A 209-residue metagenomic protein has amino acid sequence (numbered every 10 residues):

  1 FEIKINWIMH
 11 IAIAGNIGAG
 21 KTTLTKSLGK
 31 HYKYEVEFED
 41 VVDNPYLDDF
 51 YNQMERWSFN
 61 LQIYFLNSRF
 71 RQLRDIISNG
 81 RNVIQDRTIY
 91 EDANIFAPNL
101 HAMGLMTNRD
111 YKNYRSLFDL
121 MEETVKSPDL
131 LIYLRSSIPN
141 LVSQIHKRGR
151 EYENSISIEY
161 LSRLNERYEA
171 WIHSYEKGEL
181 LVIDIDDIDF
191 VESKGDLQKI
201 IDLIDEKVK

Functional and structural regions predicted by a protein language model:
I13: Hydrophobic anchor at the beta1->P-loop junction of P-loop NTPases
N16: P-loop (Walker A) phosphate-binding loop of NTP-binding proteins
K21: Conserved lysine of the Walker
L24-T25: Post-Walker A alpha-helix
K30-S68: Conserved substrate/cofactor phosphate-moiety recognition/catalytic segment in nucleotide-dependent phosphotransferases
W57, L61-K126: Glycine-rich phosphate-binding loop used to anchor ATP phosphates in small-molecule kinases, encompassing both
I95-R167: A glycine- and Lys/Arg-enriched "phosphate-lid" helix/loop adjacent to the NTP-binding pocket of small-molecule kinases
V142-K209: NTP-dependent small-molecule kinase module
